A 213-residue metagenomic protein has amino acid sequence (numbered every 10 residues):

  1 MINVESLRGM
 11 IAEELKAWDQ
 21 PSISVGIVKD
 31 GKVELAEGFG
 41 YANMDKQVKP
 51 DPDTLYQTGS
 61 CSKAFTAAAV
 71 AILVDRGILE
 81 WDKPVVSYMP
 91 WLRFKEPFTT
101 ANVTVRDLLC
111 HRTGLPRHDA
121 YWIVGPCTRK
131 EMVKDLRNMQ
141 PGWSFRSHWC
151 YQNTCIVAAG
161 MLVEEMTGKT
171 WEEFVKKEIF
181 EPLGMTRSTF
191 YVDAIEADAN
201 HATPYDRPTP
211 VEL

Functional and structural regions predicted by a protein language model:
M1-I2, H148: Short, low-complexity N-terminal intrinsically disordered segments enriched in polar/charged residues
I2-T58, I78-E80, R93, I123 (+3 more regions): Short, conserved catalytic-motif segment at the N-terminal edge
G9, A68, V157-M161: Positions in alpha-helical segments
E13, I72, M161-E164: Surface-exposed charged/polar residues within alpha-helices that form helix-capping/stabilizing sites and interaction
K16-G26, D45-D107, P141-C155: Short active-site loop at a secondary-structure junction that contains or immediately precedes the catalytic residue(s)
I27-K29, M89, V192-A194: A general secondary-structure junction signal
F39, N43, E96-L213: Short, surface-exposed loop or secondary-structure junction motifs that flank catalytic or metal-binding residues
